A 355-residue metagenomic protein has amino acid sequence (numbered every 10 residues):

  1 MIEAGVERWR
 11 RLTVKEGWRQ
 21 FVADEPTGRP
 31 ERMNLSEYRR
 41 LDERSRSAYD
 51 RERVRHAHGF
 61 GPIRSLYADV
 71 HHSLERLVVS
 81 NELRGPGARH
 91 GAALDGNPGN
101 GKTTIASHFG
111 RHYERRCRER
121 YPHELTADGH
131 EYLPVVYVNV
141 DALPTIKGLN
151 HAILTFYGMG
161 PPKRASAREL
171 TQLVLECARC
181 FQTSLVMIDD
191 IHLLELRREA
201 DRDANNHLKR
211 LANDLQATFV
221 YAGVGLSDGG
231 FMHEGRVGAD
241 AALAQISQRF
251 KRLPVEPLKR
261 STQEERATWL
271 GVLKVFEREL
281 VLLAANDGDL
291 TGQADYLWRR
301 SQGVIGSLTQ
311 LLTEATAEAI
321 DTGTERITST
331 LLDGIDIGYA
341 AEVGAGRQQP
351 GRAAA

Functional and structural regions predicted by a protein language model:
M1-E37, A244, K259-A355: C-terminal alpha-helical "lid" subdomain
P30-R46, D128-L133, P144-A152, M159-T218 (+3 more regions): Mid-core helix/loop region of P-loop NTP-binding domains shared across ATPases and GTPases
A57-S80: N-terminal pre-Walker A segment at the start of P-loop NTPase domains
N81-R89: Phosphate-binding P-loop
K102: Conserved lysine of the Walker
I105, F109: Hydrophobic positions on the alpha1 helix immediately C-terminal to the Walker A/P-loop
H112-E124, M159-G160: Post-Walker A helix-loop "phosphate-sensing" segment adjacent to the P-loop in P-loop NTPases
E195-R197, A204-G292: The catalytic "switch" region of P-loop NTPases
